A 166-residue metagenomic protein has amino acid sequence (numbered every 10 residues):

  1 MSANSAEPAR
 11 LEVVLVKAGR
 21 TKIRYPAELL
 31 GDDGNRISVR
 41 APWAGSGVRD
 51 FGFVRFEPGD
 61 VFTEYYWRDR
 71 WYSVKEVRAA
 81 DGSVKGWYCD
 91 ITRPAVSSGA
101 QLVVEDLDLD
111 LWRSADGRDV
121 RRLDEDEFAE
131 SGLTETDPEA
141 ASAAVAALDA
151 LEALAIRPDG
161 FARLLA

Functional and structural regions predicted by a protein language model:
M1-D60: Charge-rich, low-complexity N-terminal segments
L15-R20, W43, R78-A80, R93-A95 (+1 more regions): Short acidic, glycine-rich loop/turn motifs
D32-N35, A80-D81, S114-R118: Short acidic-glycine loop/turn motifs at beta-strand connectors
I37-R40, S83-D90, R118-D126: Short, well-ordered strand-loop elements centered on a beta-strand within folded domains, enriched for acidic residues
V48-F53, G99-A100, E130-T134: A short, polar/proline- and glycine-enriched secondary-structure boundary/capping micro-motif
F53-V96, L102, D106-L109: Phosphate/ribose-recognition catalytic cores of enzymes acting on nucleotide-derived substrates
L107-A150: A hydrophobic, small-residue-rich beta->alpha segment in the mid-to-C-terminal subdomain of diverse proteins
A147-A166: Cysteine/selenocysteine-centered motifs that mediate thiol-based redox chemistry or coordinate metal-sulfur cofactors
